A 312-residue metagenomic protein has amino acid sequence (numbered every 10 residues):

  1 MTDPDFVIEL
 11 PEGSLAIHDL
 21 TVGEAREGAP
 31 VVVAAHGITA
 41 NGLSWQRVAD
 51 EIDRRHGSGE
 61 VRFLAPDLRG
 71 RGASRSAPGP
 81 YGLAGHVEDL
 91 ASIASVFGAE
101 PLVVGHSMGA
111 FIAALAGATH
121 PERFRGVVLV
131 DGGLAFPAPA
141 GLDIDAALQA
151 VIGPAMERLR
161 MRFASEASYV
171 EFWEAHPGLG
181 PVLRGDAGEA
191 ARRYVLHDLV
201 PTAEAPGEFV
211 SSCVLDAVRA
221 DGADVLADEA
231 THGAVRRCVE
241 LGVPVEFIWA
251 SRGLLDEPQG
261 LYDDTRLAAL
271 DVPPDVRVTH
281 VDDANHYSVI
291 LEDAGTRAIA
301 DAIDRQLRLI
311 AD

Functional and structural regions predicted by a protein language model:
L10-G23: A short loop-to-beta-strand scaffold at the N-terminal edge of the catalytic core in hydrolase folds
P11-G13, G59-V104, A118: Active-site loop/oxyanion-hole signature of alpha/beta-hydrolase fold enzymes
T21, A25-S76: Conserved HGGG/HGGXW glycine-rich cap/lid loop of the alpha/beta-hydrolase fold
D67-R71, G133, A284-N285: Short beta-to-alpha linker loops that shape the active-site pocket of alpha/beta-hydrolase fold enzymes
A99-D143: Conserved hydrolase catalytic core segment
P137-V210, G222-G233: Helix-rich cap/lid subdomain of alpha/beta-hydrolase
V200-V272: Conserved serine/cysteine hydrolase catalytic core
V281-A294: Catalytic histidine-centered segment of alpha/beta-hydrolase-like enzymes
